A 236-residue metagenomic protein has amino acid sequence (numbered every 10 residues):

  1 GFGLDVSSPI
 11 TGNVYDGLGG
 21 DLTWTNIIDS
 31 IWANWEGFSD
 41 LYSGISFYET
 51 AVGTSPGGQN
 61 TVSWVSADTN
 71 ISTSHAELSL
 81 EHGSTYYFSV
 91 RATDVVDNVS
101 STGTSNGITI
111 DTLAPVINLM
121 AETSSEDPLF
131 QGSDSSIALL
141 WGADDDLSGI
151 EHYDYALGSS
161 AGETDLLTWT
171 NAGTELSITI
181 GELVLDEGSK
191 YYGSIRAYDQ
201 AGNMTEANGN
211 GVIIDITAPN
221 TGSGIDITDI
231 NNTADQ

Functional and structural regions predicted by a protein language model:
G1-W24, D40, G53, D94 (+4 more regions): Flexible, low-complexity linkers/stalks enriched in Thr/Pro that connect modular domains
L22, F47-H82, P128, D154-D186: Recognizes extended acidic, P/S/T-rich segments that occur within or adjacent to Ig-like beta-sandwich modules
D29-A33, S135-L139, Q236: Structural beta-strand segments of beta-rich domains
N34-Y42, L140-L147: Acidic, Ser/Thr
A92-V96, D145, A197-A201: Surface-exposed loop/turn motifs at beta-strand-loop junctions within extracellular Ig-like and Fibronectin type III
V99-S105, M204-G209: Extracellular and select intracellular beta-sandwich modules with Ser/Thr-enriched, small-residue motifs on
